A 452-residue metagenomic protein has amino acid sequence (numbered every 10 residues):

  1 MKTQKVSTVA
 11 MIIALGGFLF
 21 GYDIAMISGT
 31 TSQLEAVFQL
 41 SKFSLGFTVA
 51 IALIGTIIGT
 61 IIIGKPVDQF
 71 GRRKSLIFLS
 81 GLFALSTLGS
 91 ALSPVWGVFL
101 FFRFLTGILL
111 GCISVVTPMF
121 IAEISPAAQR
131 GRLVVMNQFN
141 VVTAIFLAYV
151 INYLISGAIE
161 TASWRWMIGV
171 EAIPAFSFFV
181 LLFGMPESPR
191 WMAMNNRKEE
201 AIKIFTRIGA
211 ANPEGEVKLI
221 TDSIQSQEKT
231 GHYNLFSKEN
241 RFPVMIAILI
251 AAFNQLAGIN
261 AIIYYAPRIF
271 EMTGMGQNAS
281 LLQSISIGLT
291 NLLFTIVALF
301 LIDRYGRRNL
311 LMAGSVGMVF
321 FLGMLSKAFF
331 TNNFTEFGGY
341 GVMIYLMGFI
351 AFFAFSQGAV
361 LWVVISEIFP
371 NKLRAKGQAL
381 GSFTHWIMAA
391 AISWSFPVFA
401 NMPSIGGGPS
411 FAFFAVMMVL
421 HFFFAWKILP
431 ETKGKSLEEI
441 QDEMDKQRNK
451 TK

Functional and structural regions predicted by a protein language model:
M1-R197, F205-T206, S226-K452: Alpha-helical transmembrane bundle of multi-pass membrane proteins
P213-I224: Short, well-structured alpha-helical segments
